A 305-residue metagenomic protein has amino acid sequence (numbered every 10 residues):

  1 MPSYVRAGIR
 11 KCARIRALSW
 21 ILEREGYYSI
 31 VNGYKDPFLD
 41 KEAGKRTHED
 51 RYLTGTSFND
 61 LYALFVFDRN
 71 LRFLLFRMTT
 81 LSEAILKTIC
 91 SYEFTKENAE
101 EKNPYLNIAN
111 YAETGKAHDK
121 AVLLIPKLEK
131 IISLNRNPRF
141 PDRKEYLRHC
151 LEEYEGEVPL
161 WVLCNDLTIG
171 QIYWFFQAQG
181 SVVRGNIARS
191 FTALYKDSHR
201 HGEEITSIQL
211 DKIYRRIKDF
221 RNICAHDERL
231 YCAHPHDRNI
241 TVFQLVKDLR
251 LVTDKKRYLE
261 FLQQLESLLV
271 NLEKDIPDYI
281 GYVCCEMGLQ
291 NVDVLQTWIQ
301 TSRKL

Functional and structural regions predicted by a protein language model:
M1-L305: Amphipathic alpha-helical interface elements
